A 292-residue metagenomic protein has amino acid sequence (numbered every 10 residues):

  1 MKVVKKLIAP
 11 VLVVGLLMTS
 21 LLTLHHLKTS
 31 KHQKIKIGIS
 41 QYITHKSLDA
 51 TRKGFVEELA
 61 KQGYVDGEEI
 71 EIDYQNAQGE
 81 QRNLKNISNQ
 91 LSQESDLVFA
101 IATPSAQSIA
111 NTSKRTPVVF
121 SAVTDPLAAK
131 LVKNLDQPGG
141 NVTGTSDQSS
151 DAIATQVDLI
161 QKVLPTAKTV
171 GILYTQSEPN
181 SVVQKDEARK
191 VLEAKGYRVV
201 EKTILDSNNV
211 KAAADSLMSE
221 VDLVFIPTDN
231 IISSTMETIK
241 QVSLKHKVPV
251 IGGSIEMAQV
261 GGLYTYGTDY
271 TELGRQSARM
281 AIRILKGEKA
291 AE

Functional and structural regions predicted by a protein language model:
M1-K36: Short, low-complexity disordered leader/linker segments with a strong preference for bacterial N-terminal type II
I37, F55, S146-L192: An alpha-beta-alpha
G38-V56, Q62, D73-R82, S254: Extracytoplasmic "Venus flytrap"
S47-G63, Q156, N180-R198, T238 (+3 more regions): Short, solvent-exposed amphipathic alpha-helices that sit in or adjacent to ligand/effector-binding or catalytic
E71-S92, T203-L217: Structural motif
Q78-K130, D229-L244, V248, G253: Beta-alpha junction/loop-to-helix N-cap segments that form part of ligand/metal-binding clefts
P126-G139, T143-A167, D269-E288: Hydrophobic alpha-helical segments within soluble ligand-binding/sensing domains
L173, P179-L244, V248: Pocket-lining segment of extracytoplasmic ligand-binding domains
